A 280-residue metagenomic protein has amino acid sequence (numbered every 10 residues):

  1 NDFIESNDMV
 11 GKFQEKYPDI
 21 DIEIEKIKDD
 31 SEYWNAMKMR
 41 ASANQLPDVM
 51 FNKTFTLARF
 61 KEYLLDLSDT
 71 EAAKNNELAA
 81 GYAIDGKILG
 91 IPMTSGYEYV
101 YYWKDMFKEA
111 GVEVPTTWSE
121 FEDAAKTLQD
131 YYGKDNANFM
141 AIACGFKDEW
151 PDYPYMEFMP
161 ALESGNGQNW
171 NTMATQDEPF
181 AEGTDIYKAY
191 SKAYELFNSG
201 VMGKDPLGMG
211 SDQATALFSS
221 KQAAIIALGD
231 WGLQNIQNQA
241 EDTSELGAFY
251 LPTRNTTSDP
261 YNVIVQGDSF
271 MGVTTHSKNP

Functional and structural regions predicted by a protein language model:
N1-T56, A72, L78, V114 (+4 more regions): Conserved N-terminal structural module of periplasmic/extracytoplasmic solute-binding proteins
E15-K16, D21, K26, E109-A110 (+2 more regions): Extracytoplasmic/periplasmic substrate-recognition and gating elements
K26-A36, W118-E122, D205-S219: Short helix-initiation/N-cap motifs at beta->coil->alpha
W34-Q45, M106-F107, K126-D130, D212-I226: Short helices/loops that flank or line small-molecule/ion binding pockets
N52-D105, E113, N138, D185 (+1 more regions): Hinge/lid segment of periplasmic solute-binding proteins
D66-A80, K134, F146, L162-K188 (+2 more regions): Short, solvent-exposed loop/beta-turn-alpha elements that line the ligand-binding surface or hinge of extracytoplasmic
L89, E98, E122-E178: Extracytoplasmic/periplasmic solute-binding protein
A125, A174-L207: Glycine-centered hinge/linker elements that transmit conformational signals in sensory and ligand-binding systems
